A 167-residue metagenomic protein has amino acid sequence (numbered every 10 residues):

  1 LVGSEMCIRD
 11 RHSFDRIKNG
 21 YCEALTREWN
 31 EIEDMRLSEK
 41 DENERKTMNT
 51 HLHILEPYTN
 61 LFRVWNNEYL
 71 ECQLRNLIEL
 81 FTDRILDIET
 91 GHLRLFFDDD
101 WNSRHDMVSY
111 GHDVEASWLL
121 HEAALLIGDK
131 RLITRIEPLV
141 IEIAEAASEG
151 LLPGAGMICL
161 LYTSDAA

Functional and structural regions predicted by a protein language model:
L1-I8, D165-A167: Short, small-residue-biased leader/transition segments that mark boundaries at the very start of proteins
S4, F62-R75, A124-P138: Structural helix-adjacent loops and short alpha-helical linkers that scaffold large soluble proteins
S4, K46-F62, M107-L125: Well-ordered alpha-helical segments within folded domains of soluble proteins
E5-K18, E31-E33, L74-H92, P138-A155: Long, well-ordered core segments of solenoidal/helical folds
R9-F81: Aromatic- and glycine-enriched pocket-lining scaffold segments that form the walls of small-molecule binding clefts
N19-K46, T90-H112, G154-S164: Carbohydrate-binding/catalytic loop surfaces
F62-H112: Surface-exposed beta-loop-beta
D106-G154: Long, well-ordered mid-to-C-terminal structural blocks that present hydrophobic/aromatic surfaces
